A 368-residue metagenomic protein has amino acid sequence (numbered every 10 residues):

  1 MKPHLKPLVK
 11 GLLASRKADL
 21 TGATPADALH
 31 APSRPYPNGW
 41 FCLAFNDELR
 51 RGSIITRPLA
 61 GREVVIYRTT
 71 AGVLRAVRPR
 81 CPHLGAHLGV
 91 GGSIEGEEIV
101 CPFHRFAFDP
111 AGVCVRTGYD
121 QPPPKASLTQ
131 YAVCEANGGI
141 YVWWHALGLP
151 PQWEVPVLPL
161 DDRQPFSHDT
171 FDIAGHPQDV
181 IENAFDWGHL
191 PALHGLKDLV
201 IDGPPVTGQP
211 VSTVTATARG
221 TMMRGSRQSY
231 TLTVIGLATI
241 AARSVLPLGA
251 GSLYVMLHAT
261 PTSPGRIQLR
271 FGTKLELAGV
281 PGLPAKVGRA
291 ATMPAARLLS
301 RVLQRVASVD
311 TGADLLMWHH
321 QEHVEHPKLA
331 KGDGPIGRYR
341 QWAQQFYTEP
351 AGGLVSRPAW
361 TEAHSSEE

Functional and structural regions predicted by a protein language model:
M1-G22, D27: Extended, low-complexity, charged intrinsically disordered regions
P7, A23, A28, C42-L160 (+1 more regions): Rieske [2Fe-2S] iron-sulfur-binding domain
P32-S33, T56, A132-C134, A259-P261 (+1 more regions): A general structural signal for short secondary-structure junctions and capping/turn motifs
S33-G39: Short, basic/aromatic beta-hairpin or loop at an interaction surface
P37, S127, C134-A136, G251-L253 (+1 more regions): A short, structural micro-pattern
G148-E368: C-terminal catalytic domain of Rieske-type non-heme iron oxygenases
